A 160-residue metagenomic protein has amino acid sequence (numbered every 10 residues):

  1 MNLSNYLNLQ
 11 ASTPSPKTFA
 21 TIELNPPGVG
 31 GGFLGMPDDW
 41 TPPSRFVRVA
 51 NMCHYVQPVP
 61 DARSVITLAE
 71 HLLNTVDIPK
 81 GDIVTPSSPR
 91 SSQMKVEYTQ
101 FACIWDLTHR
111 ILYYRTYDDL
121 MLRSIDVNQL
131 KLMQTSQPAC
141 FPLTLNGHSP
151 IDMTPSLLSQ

Functional and structural regions predicted by a protein language model:
M1-Q160: C-terminus-biased signal that marks the final domain/tail of proteins
